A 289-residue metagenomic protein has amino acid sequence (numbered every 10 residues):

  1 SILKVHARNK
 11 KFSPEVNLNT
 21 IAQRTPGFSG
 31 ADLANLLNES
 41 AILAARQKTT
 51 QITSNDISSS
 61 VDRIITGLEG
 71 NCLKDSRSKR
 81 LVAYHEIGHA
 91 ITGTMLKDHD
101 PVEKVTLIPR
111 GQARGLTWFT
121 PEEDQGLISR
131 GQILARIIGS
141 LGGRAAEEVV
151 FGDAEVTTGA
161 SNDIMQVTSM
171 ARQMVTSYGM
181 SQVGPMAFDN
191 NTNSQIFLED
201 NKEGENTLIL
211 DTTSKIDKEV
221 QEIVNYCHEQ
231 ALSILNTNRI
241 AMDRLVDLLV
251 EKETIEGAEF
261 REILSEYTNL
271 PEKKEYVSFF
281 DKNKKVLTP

Functional and structural regions predicted by a protein language model:
S1-D56, C72-L73, G126, S140-G152 (+1 more regions): Conserved C-terminal "switch" segment of AAA+ ATPases
K4-K11, P26, N38-A41, A45 (+9 more regions): Signal for well-folded cores of large energy- and translation-related assemblies
N17-L18, A22-Q23, S40-P101: Conserved catalytic-core segments of large NTP-driven translation/proteostasis enzymes
K79-Y84, A90-P289: Soluble catalytic regions of large protease machineries
